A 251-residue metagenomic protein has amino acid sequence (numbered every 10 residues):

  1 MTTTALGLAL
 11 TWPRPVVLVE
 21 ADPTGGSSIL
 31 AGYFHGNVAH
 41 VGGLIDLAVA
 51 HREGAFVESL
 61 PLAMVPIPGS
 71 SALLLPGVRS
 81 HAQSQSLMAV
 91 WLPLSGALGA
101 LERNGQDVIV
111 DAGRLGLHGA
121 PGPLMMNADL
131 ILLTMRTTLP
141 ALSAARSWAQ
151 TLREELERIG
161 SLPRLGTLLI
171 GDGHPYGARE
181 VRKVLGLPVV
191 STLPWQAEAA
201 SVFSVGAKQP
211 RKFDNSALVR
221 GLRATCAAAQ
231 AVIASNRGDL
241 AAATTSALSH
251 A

Functional and structural regions predicted by a protein language model:
M1-P15, A21: Walker A (P-loop) phosphate-binding motif
V16-L18, A72-L74, T167, V189-T192: Conserved beta-strand scaffold positions in the cores of enzyme catalytic domains, especially in NTP/NDP-utilizing
L18-R103, V202-S204: P-loop/Walker-type NTP enzyme "switch/lid" segment
D22, V78, G113, T138 (+1 more regions): Anionic group-transfer/hydrolysis microenvironments
Y33-V38, T151-L152, K208-R211: Short, hinge-like loop/turn segments at secondary-structure boundaries
V90-P93, P140-A144, D214, L218-G221: Helical mechanochemical/support elements of P-loop NTPase systems and associated helical scaffolds
G96, E102-R103, D107-T192, S201: Conserved catalytic-core segment of NTP-binding enzymes
E154-A251: C-terminal lobe/tail of nucleotide-utilizing enzymes
